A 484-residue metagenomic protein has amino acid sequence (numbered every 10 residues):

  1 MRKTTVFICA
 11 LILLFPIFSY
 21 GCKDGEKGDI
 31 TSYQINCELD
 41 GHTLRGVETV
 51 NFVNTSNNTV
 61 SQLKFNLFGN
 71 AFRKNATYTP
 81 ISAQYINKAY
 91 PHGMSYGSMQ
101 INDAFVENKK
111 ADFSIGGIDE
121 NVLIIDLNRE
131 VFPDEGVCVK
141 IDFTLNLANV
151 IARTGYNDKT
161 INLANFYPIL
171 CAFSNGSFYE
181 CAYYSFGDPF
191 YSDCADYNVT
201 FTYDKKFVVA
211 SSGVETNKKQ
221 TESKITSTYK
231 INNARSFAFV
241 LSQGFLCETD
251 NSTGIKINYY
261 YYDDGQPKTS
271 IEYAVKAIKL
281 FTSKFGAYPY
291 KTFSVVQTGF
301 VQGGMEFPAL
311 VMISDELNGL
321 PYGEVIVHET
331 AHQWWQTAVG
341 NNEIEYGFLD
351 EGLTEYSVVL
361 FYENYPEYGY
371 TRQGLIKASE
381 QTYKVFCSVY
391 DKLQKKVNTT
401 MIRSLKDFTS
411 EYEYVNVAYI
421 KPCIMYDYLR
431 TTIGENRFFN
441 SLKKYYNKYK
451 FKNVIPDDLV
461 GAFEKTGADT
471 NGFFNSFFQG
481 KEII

Functional and structural regions predicted by a protein language model:
F18-G46: N-terminal, polar/Ser/Thr-rich
F52-S56: Asparagine-centered strand-capping/turn motif at beta-strand->loop junctions
K64-K109, K206: Solvent-exposed beta-hairpin/edge-strand motifs
K88-N102, D126, V139-V240: Extended, low-hydrophobicity, Ser/Thr/Pro/Gly-biased non-transmembrane segments
D188-V327: Hydrophobic helix-coil surface modules that form long, contiguous segments used for peptide/substrate interaction
E272, I313-T382: Zinc-dependent metallopeptidase catalytic helix centered on the HExxH motif and its immediate flanking segment
E351, E355-I424, T432, Y449 (+1 more regions): Acidic/His/Gly-enriched intrinsically disordered linker/tail segments that often contain short helix/coil "MoRF-like"
G369-Y370, V415-I484: Amphipathic alpha-helical substructures
